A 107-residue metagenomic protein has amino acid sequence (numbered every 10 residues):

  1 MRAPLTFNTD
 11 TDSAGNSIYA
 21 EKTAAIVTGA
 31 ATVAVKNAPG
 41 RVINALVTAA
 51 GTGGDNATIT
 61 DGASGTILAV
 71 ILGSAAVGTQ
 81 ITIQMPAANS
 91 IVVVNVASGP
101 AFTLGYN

Functional and structural regions predicted by a protein language model:
R2-A38, N95-N107: C-terminal interaction-tip segments
D10, A50, G62, P86-A88 (+1 more regions): Generic structural motif
E21-D61: Beta-rich globular "head" domains
V35, G78-P86: Exposed aromatic-hydrophobic patches
I43-A45, Q84-G99: Noncatalytic modules at the cell exterior or secretory-pathway interfaces, chiefly beta-strand-rich lectin/adhesion
G51-I71, T103-N107: Short, surface-exposed beta-strand/strand-loop-strand elements in extracellular ectodomains
L72-V77: Short proline/glycine- and polar residue-rich coil/turn motifs
